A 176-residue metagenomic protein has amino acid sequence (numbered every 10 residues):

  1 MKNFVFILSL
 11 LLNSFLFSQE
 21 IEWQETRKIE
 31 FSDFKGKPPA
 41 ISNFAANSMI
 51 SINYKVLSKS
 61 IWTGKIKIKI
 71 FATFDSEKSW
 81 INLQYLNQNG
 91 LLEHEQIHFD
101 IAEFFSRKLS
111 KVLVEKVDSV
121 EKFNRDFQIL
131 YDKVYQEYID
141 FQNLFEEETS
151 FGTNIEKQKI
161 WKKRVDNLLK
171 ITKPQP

Functional and structural regions predicted by a protein language model:
M1-W23: Bacterial Sec-dependent N-terminal signal peptides
L10, S18, L91-L92, I129: Structured catalytic/translocation cores of nucleotide/phosphate-coupled proteins
L16, V117-V120: Flexible interhelical turns and helix-capping residues at alpha-helix boundaries within structured domains
I21-I70, F74, S79, S119-P176: Metalloprotease/metallohydrolase-associated module, dominated by Zn2+-dependent proteases
E77, I81-L109: Mid-length scaffold segments of soluble, non-membrane domains
Q88, H94, V112, F145-N154: Aromatic-residue detector
I97, I101, R107-V114, D118 (+2 more regions): Sec-exported extracytoplasmic/periplasmic mature domains
